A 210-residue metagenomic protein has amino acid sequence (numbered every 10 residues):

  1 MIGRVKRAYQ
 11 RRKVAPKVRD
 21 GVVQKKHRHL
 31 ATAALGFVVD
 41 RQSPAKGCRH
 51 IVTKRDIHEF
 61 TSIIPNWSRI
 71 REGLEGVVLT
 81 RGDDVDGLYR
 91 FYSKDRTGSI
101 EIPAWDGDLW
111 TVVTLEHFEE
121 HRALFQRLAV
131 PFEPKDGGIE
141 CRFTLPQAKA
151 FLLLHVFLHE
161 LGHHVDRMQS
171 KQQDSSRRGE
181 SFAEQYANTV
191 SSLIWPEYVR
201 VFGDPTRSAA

Functional and structural regions predicted by a protein language model:
M1-R127, P134, G138, R142 (+1 more regions): A metal-dependent hydrolase signature that marks the N-terminal structural subdomain at the beginning of catalytic folds
F60-S68, L161, V190-I194: Hydrophobic, Leu/Ile/Phe/Ala-enriched alpha-helical segments that form helix-helix packing faces
E101, P205, A209-A210: Aromatic-rich peripheral "rim/lid" segments of glycoside hydrolase catalytic domains that contact and position glycan
W105, R167-S170: Short strand-loop junctions, especially beta-strand C-caps/beta-turns that link beta-sheets to coils or alpha-helices
L109-T111, V165, Q173-D174: Short catalytic/ligand-binding loop motif for oxyanion handling, primarily in non-cytosolic enzymes, centered on
E133-F157, S170-S175: Short pre-active-site segment immediately N-terminal to the catalytic Zn-binding motif
H155-M168, A183: Active-site recognition of the HExxH zinc-binding catalytic motif
S176-T206: Post-HExxH zinc-binding segment in Zn-dependent metallohydrolases
